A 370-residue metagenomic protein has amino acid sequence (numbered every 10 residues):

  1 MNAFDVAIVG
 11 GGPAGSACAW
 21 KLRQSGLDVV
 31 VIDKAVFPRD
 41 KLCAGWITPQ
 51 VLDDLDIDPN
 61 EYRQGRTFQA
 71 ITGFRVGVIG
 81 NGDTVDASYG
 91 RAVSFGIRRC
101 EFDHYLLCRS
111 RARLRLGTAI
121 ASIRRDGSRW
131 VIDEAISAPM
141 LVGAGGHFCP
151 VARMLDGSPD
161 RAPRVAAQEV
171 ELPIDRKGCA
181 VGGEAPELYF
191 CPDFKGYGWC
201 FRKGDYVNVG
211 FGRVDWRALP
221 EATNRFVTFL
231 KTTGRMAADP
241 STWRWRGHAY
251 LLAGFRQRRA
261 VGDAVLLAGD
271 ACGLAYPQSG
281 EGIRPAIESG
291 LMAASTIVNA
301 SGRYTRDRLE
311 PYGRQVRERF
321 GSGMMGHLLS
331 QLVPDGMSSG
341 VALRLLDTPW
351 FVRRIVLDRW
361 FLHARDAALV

Functional and structural regions predicted by a protein language model:
F4-V30: N-terminal Rossmann-like FAD-binding beta1-loop-alpha1 element of flavoenzymes
G11, R109-M236, R256: Predominantly flavin-linked oxidoreductase catalytic cores and closely associated redox partners
R23-C43: Glycine-rich FAD pyrophosphate-binding loop
W46-Y105: A conserved beta-strand/loop capping segment in the N-terminal third of enzymes that catalyze redox or closely related
S122, R217-I297: FAD/FMN-dependent oxidoreductases across multiple families
S295-V370: C-terminal helical "tail/cap" subdomain of flavin- and related membrane-associated enzymes
